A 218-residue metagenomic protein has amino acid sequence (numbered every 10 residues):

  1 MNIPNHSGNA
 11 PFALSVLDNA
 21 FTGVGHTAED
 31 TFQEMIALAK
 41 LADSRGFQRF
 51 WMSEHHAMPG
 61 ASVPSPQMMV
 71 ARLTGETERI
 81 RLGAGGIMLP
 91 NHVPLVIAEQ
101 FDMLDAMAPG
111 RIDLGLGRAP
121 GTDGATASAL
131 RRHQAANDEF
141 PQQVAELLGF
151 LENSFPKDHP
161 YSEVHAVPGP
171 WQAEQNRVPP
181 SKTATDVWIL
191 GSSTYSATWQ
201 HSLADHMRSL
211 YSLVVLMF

Functional and structural regions predicted by a protein language model:
M1-T77: N-terminal beta1-alpha1-beta2 module of alpha/beta enzyme domains
N9-A28, N91-P156, V215: Flexible, glycine-rich active-site loops centered on histidine and acidic residues that chelate a metal or position
L14-D18, F50-M52, L82-G85, I112-L116 (+2 more regions): Hydrophobic faces of well-ordered beta-strands that scaffold small-molecule active sites in alpha/beta enzyme cores
D18-Q33, G85-L95, S181-S192: Active-site mouth loops of central-metabolism enzymes
E34-L38, A42, Q100, Q143 (+1 more regions): Alpha-helical packing segments of well-folded alpha/beta enzyme cores
H56-P64, L89-L95, L216-M217: Acidic-and-aromatic substrate-binding clefts and catalytic sites of carbohydrate-active enzymes
Q172-M217: Loop-centered beta-sheet repeat module
